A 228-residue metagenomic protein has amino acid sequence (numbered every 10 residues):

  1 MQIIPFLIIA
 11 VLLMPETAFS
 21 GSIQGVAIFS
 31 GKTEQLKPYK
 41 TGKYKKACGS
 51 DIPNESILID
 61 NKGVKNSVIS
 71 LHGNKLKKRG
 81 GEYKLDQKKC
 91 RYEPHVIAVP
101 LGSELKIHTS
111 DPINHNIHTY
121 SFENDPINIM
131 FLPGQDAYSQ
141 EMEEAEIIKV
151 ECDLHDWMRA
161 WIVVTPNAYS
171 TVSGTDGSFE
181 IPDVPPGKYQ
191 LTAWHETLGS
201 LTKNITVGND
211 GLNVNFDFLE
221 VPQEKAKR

Functional and structural regions predicted by a protein language model:
P5-P15: Bacterial N-terminal signal peptides
F19-R228: Extracytoplasmic copper-binding redox domains, predominantly the cupredoxin/blue-copper superfamily
